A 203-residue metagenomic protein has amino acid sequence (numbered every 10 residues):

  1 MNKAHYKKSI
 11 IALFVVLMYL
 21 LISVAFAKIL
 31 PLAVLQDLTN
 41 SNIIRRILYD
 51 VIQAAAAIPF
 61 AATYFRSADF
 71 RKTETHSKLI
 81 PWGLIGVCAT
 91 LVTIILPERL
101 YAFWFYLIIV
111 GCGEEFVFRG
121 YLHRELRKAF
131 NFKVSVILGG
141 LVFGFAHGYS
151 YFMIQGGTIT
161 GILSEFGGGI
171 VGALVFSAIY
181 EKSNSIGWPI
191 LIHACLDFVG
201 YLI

Functional and structural regions predicted by a protein language model:
M1, Y19-A33, V51, A55 (+5 more regions): Hydrophobic alpha-helical transmembrane segments
M1-D69, F198-I203: N-terminal, membrane-interfacial amphipathic/helix-forming hydrophobic leader that caps and precedes the first
N2-H5, R66-S77, H123-N131, Y180-N184: Membrane-interface helix-boundary motifs at transmembrane edges
K8-V16, N42, R46-D50, K78 (+7 more regions): Residue-level signature of transmembrane alpha-helical entry/exit and packing/kink sites in multi-pass membrane
A25-D37, L91-R99, G148-I154: Juxtamembrane "helix-exit" motif on the non-cytosolic side of transmembrane helices
L30-S41, T73-E74, L126-I137: Membrane interface segments of multi-pass transport proteins and intramembrane proteases
G83-L91, A173-L174: Hydrophobic, membrane-inserted alpha-helices
L96-I203: Transmembrane helix-loop-helix hairpins at the membrane interface of multi-pass integral membrane proteins
